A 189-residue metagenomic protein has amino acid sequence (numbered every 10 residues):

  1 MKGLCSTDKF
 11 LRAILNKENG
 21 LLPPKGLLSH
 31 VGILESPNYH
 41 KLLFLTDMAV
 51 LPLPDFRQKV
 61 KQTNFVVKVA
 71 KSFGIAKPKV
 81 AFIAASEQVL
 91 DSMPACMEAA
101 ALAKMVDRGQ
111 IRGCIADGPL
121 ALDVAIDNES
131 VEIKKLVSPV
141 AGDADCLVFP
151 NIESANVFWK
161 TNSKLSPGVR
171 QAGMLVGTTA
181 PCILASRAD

Functional and structural regions predicted by a protein language model:
M1-V140, D145-P150, S154-D189: Anion-binding alpha/beta catalytic cores of soluble intermediary-metabolism enzymes, centered on
